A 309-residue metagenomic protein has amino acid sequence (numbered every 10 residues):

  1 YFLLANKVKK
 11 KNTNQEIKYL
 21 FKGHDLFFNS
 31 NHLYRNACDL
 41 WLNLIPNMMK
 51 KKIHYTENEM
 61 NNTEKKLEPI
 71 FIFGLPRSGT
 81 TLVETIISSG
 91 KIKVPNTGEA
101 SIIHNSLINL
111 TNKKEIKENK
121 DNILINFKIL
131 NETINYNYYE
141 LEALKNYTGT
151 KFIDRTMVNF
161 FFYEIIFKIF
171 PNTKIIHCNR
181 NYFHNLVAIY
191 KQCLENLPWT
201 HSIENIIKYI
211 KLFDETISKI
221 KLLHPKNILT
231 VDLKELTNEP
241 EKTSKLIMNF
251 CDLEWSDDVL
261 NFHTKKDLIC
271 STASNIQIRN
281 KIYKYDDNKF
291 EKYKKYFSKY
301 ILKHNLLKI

Functional and structural regions predicted by a protein language model:
Y1-P69, I123-I125, A143-Y147, L186-T230 (+1 more regions): PAPS-dependent sulfotransferases, especially Golgi type II membrane carbohydrate sulfotransferases
F21, Y163-I166, E235: Short gly/Ser/Thr-rich phosphate-binding loop of adenylate-forming enzymes
M60-F170, C178-N179: Phosphate-binding active sites in nucleotide-utilizing proteins
I72-G74, F152-T156, I176-N179, T230-E235 (+2 more regions): Short beta-strand segments
P76, F152-N159, I206, L236 (+1 more regions): Aromatic-acidic/polar surface patches that form glycan- and anion
I92, T173, I228: Short, conserved active-site loop motifs that form the nucleotide-linked donor/cofactor pocket
S101-I102, R180-N185, L236-T237: Conserved nucleotide-binding/hydrolysis micro-motifs of P-loop NTPases
I165-K191, I247: Conserved phosphate-donor/acceptor-positioning beta-strand/loop module used by diverse small-molecule
